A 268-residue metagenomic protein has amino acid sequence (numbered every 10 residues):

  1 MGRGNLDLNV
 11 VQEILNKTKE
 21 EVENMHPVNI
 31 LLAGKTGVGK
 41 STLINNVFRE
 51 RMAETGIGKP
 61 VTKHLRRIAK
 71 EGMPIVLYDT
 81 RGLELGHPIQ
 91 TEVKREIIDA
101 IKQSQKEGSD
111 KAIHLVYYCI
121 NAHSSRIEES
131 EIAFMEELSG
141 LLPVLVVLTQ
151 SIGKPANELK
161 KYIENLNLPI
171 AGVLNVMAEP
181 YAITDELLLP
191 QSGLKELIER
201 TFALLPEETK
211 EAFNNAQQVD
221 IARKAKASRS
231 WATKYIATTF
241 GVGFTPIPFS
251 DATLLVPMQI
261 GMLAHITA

Functional and structural regions predicted by a protein language model:
M1-H87, A264: Conserved G1/Walker A P-loop phosphate-binding module
G2, G82-E92, K106, N157 (+1 more regions): AAA+ P-loop NTPase catalytic core and its hallmark functional loops
R3-D7, V11-L15, P143-L145, Q150-E211: Canonical P-loop GTPase G-domain recognition
R51, L85-G86, S124-I127, P155-A156 (+1 more regions): Conserved protein kinase catalytic core
G72, K94-G172: Conserved C-terminal guanine-recognition region of P-loop GTPase G domains, centered on the G4
L77, V173-N175, F244-T245: Conserved beta-strand scaffold positions in the cores of enzyme catalytic domains, especially in NTP/NDP-utilizing
E186, L204-R223, A227, P248-S250: C-terminal helical "lid" subdomain and adjoining coupling/linker elements of P-loop NTPases
K224-A268: Small-residue-enriched, tightly packed secondary-structure blocks
